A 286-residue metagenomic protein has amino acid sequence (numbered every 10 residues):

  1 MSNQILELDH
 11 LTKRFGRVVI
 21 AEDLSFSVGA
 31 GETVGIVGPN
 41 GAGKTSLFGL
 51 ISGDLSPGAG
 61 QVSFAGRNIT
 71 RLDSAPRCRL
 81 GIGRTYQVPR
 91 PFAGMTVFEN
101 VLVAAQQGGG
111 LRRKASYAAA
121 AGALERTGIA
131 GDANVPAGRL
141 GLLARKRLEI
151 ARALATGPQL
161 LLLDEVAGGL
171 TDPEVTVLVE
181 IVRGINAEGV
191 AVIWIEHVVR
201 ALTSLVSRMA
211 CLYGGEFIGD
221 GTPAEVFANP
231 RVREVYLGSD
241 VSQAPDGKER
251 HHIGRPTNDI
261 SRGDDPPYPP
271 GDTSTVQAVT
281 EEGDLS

Functional and structural regions predicted by a protein language model:
S2-D264, L285: Glycine-rich phosphate-binding loops of nucleotide-dependent enzymes
Y268-S286: Long, low-complexity, intrinsically disordered segments
